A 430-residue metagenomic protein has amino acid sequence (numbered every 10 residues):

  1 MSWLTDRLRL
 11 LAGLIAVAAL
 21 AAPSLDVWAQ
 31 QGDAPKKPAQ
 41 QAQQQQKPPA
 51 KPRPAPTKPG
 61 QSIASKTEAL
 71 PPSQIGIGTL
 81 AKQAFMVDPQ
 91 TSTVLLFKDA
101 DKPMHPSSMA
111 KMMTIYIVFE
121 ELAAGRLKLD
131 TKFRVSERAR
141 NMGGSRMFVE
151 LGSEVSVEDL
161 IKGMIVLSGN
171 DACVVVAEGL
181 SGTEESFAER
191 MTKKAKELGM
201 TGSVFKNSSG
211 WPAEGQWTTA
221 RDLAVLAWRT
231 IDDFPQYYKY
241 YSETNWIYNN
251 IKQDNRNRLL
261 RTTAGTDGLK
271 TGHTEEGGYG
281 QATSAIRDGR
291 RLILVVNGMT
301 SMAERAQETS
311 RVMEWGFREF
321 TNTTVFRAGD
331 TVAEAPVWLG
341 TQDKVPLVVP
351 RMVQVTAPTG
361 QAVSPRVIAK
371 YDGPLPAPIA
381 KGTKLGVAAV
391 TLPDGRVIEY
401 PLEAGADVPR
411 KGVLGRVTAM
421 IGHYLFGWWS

Functional and structural regions predicted by a protein language model:
M1-A12: Bacterial N-terminal signal peptides that target proteins for export
I15, L70-P72, G280: A generic local structural motif
A18-V27: C-terminal segment of classical bacterial N-terminal signal peptides
G32-R221, W228-F234, N245-N249: Active-site-adjacent loops and short helices of periplasmic peptidoglycan-processing enzymes
T201-V204, P212-S430: Domain-terminus/edge residues, biased toward the C-terminal soluble/receptor-binding domains of extracytoplasmic
